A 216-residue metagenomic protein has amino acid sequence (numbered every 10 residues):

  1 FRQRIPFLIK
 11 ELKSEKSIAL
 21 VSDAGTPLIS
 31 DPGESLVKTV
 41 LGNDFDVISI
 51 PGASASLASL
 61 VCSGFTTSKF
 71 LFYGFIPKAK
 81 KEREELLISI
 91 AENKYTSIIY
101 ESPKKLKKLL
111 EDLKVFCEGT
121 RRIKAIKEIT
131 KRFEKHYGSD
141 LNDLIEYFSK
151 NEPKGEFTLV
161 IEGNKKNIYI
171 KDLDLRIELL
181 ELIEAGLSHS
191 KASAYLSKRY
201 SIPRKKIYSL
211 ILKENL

Functional and structural regions predicted by a protein language model:
F1-R2, A79-K80, D172: A conditional alpha-helix N-cap/helix-loop micro-motif detector
F1-S49, L57-A58: Class I S-adenosyl-L-methionine
L12-K13, V37-K38, S63-S68, F116-C117 (+1 more regions): Short, hinge-like loop/turn segments at secondary-structure boundaries
K16-S17, T96, Y100-L216: A contiguous loop/helix-start segment that scaffolds small-molecule binding in enzyme catalytic cores
L28, L57-S59, K108-L109, K206: Phosphate- and divalent-cation-binding pockets in alpha/beta enzyme and binding domains that engage nucleotide-derived
S35-N93: Class I SAM-dependent methyltransferase SAM-binding "motif I" and its flanking Rossmann-like core
